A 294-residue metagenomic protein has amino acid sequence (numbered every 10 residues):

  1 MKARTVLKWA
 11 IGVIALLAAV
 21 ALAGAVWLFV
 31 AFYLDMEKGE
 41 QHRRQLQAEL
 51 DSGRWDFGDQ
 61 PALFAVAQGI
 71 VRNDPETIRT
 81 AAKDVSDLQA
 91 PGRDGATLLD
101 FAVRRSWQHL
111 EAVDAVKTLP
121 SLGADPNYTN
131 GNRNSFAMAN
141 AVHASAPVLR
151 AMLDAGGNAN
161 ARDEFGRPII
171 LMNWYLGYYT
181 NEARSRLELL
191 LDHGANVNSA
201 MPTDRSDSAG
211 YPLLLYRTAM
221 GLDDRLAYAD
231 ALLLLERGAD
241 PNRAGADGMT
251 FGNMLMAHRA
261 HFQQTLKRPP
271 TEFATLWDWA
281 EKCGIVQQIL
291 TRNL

Functional and structural regions predicted by a protein language model:
M1-L22: N-terminal Sec-pathway targeting helices
V20-G39: Membrane-interface motif at the C-terminal end of an N-terminal transmembrane signal
Y33-L98: N-terminal segments that cap or nucleate solenoid repeat domains
W55-Q68, Q89-S106, T129-V142, R162-G177 (+2 more regions): Ankyrin-repeat boundary/"N-cap" motif
N73, S106-E111, A144-S145, Y178 (+3 more regions): Ankyrin-repeat intra-repeat helix-capping/turn positions
T77, E111-A115, P147-V148, E182-R186 (+2 more regions): Conserved ankyrin/ankyrin-like repeat signature
R79-D87, A115-D125, R150-N158, L187-N196 (+3 more regions): Ankyrin repeat domain, specifically the short helix-to-loop turn at the C-terminus of the second helix of each repeat
D240-L294: Leucine-rich solenoid repeat scaffolds
